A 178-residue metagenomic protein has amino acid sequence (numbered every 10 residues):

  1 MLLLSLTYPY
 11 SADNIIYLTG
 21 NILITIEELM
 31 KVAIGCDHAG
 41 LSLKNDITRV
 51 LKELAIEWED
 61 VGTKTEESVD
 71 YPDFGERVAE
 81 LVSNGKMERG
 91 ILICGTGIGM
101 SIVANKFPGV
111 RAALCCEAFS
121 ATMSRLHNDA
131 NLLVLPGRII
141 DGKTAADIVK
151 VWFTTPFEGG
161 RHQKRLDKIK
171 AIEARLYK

Functional and structural regions predicted by a protein language model:
P9-L29: Short, Lys/Arg-enriched N-terminal segments with co-localized hydrophobic residues within the first ~10-30 amino acids
I34-K52: Glycine-rich phosphate/diphosphate-binding loop of Rossmann-like nucleotide-binding domains
H38, S42, E66-D73, G95 (+4 more regions): Residues at secondary-structure transition points
E57-S68: A short beta-strand-loop structural module common to alpha/beta enzyme folds
F74, V78-L114: Helix-adjacent hinge/juxtasegments
A118-K178: C-terminal binding/interaction regions
